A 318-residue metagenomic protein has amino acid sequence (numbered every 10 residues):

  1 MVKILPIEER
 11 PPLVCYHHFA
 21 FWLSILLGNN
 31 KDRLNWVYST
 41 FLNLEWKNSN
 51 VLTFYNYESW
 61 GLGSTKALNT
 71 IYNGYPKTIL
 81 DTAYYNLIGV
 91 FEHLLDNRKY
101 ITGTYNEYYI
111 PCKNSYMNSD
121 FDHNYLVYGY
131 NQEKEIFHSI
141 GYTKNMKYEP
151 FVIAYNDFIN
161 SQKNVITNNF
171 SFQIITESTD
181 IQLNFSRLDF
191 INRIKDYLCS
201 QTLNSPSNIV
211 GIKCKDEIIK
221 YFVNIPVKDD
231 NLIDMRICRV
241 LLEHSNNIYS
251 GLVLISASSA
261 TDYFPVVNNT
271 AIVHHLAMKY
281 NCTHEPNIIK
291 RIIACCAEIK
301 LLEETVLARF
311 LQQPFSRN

Functional and structural regions predicted by a protein language model:
M1-Y84: Cysteine-nucleophile protease catalytic domains, especially the papain-like/related folds used in DUB/UBL proteases
E9-L13, S115, I233: Conserved aromatic-histidine-acidic binding/catalytic patches
Y38, Y105, G141: Glycine-rich, histidine-containing beta strand-loop boundary motifs that form or position
W46, I110-K113, K147: Short catalytic/ligand-binding loop motif for oxyanion handling, primarily in non-cytosolic enzymes, centered on
N56-N114, F121: A broadly used, surface-exposed interaction patch
Y116-Y142: Catalytic nucleophile-His microenvironment captured as a short glycine-rich beta-strand/loop that brackets
Q132-I255: Noncatalytic regulatory segments and standalone regulatory/sensor domains
R236-R239, S245-N318: Charged, long alpha-helical assembly modules
